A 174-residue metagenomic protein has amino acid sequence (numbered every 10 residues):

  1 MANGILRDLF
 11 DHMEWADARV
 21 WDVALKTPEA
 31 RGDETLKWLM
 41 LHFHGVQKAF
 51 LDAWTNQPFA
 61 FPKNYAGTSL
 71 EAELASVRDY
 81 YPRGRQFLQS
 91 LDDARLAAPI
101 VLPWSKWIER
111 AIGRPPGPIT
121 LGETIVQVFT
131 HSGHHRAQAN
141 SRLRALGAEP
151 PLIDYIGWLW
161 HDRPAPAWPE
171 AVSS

Functional and structural regions predicted by a protein language model:
R7-A66, W107-S174: Short, contiguous alpha-helical
F59-P103: Helix-adjacent hinge/juxtasegments
